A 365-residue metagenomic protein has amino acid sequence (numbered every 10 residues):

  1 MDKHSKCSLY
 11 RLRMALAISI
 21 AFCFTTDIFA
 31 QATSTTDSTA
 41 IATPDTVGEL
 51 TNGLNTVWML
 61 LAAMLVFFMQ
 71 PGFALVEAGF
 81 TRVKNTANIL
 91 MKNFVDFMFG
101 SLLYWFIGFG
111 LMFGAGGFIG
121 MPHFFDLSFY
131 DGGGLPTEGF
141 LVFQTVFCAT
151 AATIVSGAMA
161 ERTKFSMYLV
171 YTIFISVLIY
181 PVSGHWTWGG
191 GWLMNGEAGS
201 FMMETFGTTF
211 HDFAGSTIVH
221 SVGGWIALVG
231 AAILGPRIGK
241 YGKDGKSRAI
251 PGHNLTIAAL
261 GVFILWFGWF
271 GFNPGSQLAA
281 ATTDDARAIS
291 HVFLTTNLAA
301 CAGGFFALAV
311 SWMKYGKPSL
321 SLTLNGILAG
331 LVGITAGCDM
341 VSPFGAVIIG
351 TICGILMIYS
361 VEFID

Functional and structural regions predicted by a protein language model:
D2-D365: Hydrophobic alpha-helical transmembrane bundles of multi-pass membrane proteins
